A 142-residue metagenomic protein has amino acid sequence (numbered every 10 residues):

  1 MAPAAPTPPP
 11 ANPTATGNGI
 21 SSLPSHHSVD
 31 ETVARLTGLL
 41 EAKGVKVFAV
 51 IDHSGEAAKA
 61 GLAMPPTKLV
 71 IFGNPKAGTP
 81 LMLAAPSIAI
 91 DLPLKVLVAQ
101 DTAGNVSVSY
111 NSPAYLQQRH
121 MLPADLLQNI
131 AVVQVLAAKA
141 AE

Functional and structural regions predicted by a protein language model:
M1-P3, V106: Hydrophobic core
P3-G44: Terminal, regulation- and interaction-focused segments at domain boundaries
S22-V33, V50, D101, R119 (+2 more regions): Solvent-exposed, acidic/flexible segments
S28-V29, T37-L94, V98: Compact, glycine-rich, soluble single-domain proteins
V33-T37, M82, I130, Q134: A generic alpha-helix structural signal
V96-P123: Beta-strand/loop substructures that line and gate deep hydrophobic ligand-binding cavities in soluble
P113-E142: C-terminal partner/receptor-binding element of secreted or periplasmic proteins
